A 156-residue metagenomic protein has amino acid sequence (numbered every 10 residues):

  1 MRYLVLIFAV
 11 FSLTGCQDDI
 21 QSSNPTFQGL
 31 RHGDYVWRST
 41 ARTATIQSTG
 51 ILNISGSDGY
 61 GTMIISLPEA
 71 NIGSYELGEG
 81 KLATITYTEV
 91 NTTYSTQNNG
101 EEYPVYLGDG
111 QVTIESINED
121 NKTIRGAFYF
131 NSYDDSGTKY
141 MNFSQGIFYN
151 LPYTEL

Functional and structural regions predicted by a protein language model:
M1-I7: Sec-dependent signal peptide recognition, specifically the positively charged N-region followed immediately by
S12-G15: C-terminal motif of bacterial Sec signal peptides marking the signal peptidase cleavage site
Q17-I20: Bacterial signal peptide processing site
S23: Cys/His-rich zinc-coordinating "finger/knuckle" motifs
T26-R31, R38-N121: Surface-exposed helix/loop patches within compact recognition domains
S116-L156: C-terminal or internal capping secondary-structure element at the end of a domain, subdomain, or sheet
